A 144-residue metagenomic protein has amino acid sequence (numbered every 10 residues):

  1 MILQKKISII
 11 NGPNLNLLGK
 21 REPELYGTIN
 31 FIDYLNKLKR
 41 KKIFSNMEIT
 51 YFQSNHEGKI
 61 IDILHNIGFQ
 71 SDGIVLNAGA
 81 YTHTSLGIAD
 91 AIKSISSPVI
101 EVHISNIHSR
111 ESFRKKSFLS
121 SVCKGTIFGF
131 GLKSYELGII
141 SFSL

Functional and structural regions predicted by a protein language model:
I2-I7: Extreme N-terminal starter segment of soluble prokaryotic enzymes
P13-L15, G79-T82, S105-I107: Short glycine-rich anion-binding loops that position phosphate/pyrophosphate groups of nucleotides and phosphorylated
L18-D33: Glycine- and acidic-residue-enriched helix-capping/strand-helix junction motifs
E48-G58: Short beta->alpha junction loops
Y51, S109-L144: Short, glycine-/small-residue-rich phosphate/pyrophosphate-handling segment
I67-G73: Short acidic/histidine-rich motifs immediately flanking catalytic phosphotransfer sites in two-component signaling
S85-S96: Short Gly/Thr/Asp-enriched flexible loops that form oxyanion-binding sites at enzyme active sites
S94-S109: Short, acidic/small-residue loops that bind anionic groups at enzyme active sites
